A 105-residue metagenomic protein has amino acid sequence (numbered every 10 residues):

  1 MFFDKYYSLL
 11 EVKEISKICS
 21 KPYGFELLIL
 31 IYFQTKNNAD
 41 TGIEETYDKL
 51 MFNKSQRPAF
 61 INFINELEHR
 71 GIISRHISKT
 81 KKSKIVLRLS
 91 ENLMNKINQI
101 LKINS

Functional and structural regions predicted by a protein language model:
F2-L30: Short alpha-helical segments that sit at the start of domains
E11, N98-S105: Amphipathic alpha-helical dimerization/coiled-coil segments that flank or bridge DNA-binding/regulatory modules
L30-N37: Short amphipathic alpha-helical elements of helix-turn-helix/winged-helix folds
N37-L50: Short acidic, hydrophobic short linear motifs in intrinsically disordered regions
N53-H69: Short amphipathic alpha-helical interaction segments
E68-S78: A short, conserved structural fragment
S78-L101: Short, cationic-aromatic polyanion-contact patches
